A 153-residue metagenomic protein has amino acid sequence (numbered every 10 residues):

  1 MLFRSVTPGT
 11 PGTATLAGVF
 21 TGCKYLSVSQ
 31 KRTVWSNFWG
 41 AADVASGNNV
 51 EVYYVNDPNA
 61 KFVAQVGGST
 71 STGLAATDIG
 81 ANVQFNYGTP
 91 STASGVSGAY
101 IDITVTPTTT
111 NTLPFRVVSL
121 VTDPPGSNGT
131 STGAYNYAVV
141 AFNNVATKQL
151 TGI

Functional and structural regions predicted by a protein language model:
M1-I153: Surface-exposed, low-hydrophobicity beta-strand/loop segments enriched in small/polar/acidic residues
